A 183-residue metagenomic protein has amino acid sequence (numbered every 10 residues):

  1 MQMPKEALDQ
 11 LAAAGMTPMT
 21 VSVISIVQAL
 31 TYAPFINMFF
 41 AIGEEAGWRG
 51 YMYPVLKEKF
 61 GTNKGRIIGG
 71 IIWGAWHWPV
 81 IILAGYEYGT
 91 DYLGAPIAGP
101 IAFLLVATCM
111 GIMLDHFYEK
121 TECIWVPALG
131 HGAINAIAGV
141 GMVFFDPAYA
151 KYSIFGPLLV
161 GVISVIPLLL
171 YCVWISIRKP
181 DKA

Functional and structural regions predicted by a protein language model:
M1-A41, Y53-K59, Y86-A98: Juxtamembrane helix-loop-helix connectors linking adjacent transmembrane helices in multi-pass membrane enzymes
L30, P34, M38, I67-G74 (+6 more regions): Residue-level signature of the transmembrane alpha-helical core of multi-pass small-molecule transporters
F35, F39, M52, M110-L114 (+1 more regions): Hydrophobic/aromatic residues in alpha-helical transmembrane segments
I42-A75, D115, E119-C123: Membrane-interface helix/loop boundary segments of multi-pass membrane proteins
G43, W76, V80, L114-Y118 (+3 more regions): Alpha-helical membrane-inserting segments
I71, A75-L83, E87-P96, P100-V106: Catalytic pocket-lining loop regions of alpha/beta-barrel enzymes, especially the amidohydrolase/enolase/GH5 lineages
I72-A84, P127-D146: Kinked, hydrophobic transmembrane alpha-helices enriched for aromatic residues and small/kink-inducing positions
D91-A98, G132-A183: C-terminal membrane module of polytopic membrane proteins
